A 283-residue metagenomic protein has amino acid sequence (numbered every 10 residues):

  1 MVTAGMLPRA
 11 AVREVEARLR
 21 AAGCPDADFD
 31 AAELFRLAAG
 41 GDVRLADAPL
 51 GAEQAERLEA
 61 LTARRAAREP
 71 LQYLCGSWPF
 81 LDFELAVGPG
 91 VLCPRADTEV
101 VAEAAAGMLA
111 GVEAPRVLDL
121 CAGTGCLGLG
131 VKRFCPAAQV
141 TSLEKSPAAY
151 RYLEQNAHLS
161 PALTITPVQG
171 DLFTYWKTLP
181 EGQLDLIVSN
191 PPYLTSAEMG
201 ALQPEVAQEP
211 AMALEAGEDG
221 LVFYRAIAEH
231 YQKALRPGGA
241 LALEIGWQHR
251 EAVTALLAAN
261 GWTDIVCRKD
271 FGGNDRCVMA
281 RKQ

Functional and structural regions predicted by a protein language model:
V2-Q54, L58: A short N-terminal interaction module
L19, L109, A157, Y231 (+1 more regions): Conserved hydrophobic residues forming the short capping helix/wall of the S-adenosyl-L-methionine
G23-C24, C135-A137, H158-L163, A234 (+1 more regions): Short helix-capping segments at alpha-helix termini
L34, R68, T98, L127 (+6 more regions): Residue-level signal for inorganic ion chemistry
F35-G107: Conserved AdoMet
A96-G200, A226: Conserved SAM/SAH cofactor-binding pocket of Class I
Y193-F223: Mobile active-site "lid"/loop adjacent to the S-adenosyl-L-methionine
E218-R281: Conserved Class I SAM-dependent methyltransferase catalytic core
